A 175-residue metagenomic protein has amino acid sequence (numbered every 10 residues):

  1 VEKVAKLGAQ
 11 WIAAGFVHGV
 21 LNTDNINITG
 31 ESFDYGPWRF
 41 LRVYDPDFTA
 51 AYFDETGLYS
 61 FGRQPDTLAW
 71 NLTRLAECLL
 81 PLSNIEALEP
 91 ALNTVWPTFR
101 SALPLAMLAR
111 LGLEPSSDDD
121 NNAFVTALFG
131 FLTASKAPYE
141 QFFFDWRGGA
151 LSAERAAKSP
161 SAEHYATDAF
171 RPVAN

Functional and structural regions predicted by a protein language model:
V1-V4, V17-V20, V43, V95 (+2 more regions): Extended aliphatic helical segments
E2-A14, A106: Phosphate/ATP-binding catalytic cores across multiple sugar-kinase/actin-like superfamilies, primarily ASKHA
A13-H18, N22-P81: Catalytic activation segment of kinase domains across protein kinase-like and atypical kinase folds
E55-N175: Regulatory N- and C-terminal appendages and interdomain linkers associated with kinase/kinase-like NTP transferase
